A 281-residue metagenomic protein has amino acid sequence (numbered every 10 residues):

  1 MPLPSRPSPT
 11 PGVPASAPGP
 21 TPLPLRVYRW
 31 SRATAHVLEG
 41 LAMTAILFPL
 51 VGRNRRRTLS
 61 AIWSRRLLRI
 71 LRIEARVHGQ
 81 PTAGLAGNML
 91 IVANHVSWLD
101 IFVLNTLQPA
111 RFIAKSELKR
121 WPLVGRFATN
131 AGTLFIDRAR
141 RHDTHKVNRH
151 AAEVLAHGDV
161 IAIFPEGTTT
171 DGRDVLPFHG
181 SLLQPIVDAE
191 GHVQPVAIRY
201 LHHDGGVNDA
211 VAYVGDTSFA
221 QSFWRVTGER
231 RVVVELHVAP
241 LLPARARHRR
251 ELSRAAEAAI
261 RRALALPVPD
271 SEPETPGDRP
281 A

Functional and structural regions predicted by a protein language model:
M1-A17, I70, E74-Q80, I101 (+4 more regions): Soluble, non-transmembrane catalytic domains of enzymes that act on hydrophobic metabolites at membranes
P11-R76, R126-A131, E229: A transmembrane-helix-recognition feature enriched in membrane-embedded lipid enzymes and envelope glyco-/phospholipid
A45-T106, A114, R126, A263 (+1 more regions): N-terminal signal-anchor transmembrane helix
N88-L90, T133, G158-F164, H192 (+1 more regions): Residue-level preference for the first positions of well-ordered beta-strands
W98-L155: Membrane-embedded segments
L123-R126, R173-A255, L266-E274: A cross-family acyltransferase "interaction/gating" segment
T144, H150-A152, G158-F178, L183: Soluble extracytoplasmic domains of inner/organellar membrane proteins
